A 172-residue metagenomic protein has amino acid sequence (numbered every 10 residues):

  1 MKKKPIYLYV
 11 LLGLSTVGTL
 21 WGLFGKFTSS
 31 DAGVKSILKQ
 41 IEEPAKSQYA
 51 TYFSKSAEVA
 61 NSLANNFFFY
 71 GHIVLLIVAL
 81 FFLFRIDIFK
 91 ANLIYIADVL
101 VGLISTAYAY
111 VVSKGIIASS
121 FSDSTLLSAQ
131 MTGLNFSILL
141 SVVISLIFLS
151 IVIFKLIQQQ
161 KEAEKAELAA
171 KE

Functional and structural regions predicted by a protein language model:
M1-K2, F84-I94: Membrane-interface helix-boundary motifs at transmembrane edges
M1-K35, I153-Q158: Cytosolic juxtamembrane helix and N-cap/initiation of the first transmembrane helix
L8-T19, F69, I73, V99 (+2 more regions): Residues within membrane-spanning alpha-helices of integral membrane proteins, especially the hydrophobic core/packing
L11-T16, N92-Y108: Transmembrane alpha-helical segments of multi-pass membrane proteins
F27, I37-I41, V99-L100: Extended non-catalytic scaffold regions that mediate assembly and binding in large macromolecular machines
A32-A64, A109-L139: Interfacial non-cytosolic loop connecting adjacent transmembrane helices
N66-F84: Hydrophobic alpha-helical transmembrane segments
I104-E172: Alpha-helical transmembrane segments of multi-pass integral membrane proteins, characterized by long hydrophobic
